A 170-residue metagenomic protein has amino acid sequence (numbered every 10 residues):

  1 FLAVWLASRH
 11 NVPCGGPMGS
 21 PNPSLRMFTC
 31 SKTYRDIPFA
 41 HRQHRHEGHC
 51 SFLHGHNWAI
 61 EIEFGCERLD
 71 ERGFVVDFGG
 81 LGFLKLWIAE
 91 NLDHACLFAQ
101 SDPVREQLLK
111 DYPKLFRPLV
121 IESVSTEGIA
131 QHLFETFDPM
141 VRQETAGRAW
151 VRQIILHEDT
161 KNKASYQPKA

Functional and structural regions predicted by a protein language model:
P21-A170: Charge-rich, low-complexity N-terminal segments
